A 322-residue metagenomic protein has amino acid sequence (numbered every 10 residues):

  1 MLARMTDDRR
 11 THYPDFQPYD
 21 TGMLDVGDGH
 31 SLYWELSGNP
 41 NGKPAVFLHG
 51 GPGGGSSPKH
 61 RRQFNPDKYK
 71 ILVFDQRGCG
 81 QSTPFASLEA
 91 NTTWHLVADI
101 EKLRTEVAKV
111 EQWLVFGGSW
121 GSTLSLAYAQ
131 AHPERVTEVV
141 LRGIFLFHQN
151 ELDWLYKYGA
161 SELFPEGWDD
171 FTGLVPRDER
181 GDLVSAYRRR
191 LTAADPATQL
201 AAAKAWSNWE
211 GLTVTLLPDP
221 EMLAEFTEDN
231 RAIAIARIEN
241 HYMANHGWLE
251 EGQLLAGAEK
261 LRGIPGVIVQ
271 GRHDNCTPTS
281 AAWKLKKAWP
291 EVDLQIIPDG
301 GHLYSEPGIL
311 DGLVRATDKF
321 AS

Functional and structural regions predicted by a protein language model:
P52-N65: The serine-hydrolase catalytic nucleophile loop
N65-P84: Conserved alpha/beta-hydrolase
W94-W113: Conserved acidic catalytic loop of the alpha/beta-hydrolase fold
E111-N150: Conserved hydrolase catalytic core segment
E134-Y187: A catalytic-pocket lid/entrance helix-loop region that shapes and gates access to the active site across common
L261-R262, I268-Q270: Short beta-strand/loop motif that positions the catalytic acidic residue of the alpha/beta-hydrolase fold
N275-A281: Conserved alpha/beta-hydrolase "acid-adjacent" motif
V292-S322: Catalytic active-site module of serine/aspartate enzymes centered on a nucleophile-bearing elbow/loop
